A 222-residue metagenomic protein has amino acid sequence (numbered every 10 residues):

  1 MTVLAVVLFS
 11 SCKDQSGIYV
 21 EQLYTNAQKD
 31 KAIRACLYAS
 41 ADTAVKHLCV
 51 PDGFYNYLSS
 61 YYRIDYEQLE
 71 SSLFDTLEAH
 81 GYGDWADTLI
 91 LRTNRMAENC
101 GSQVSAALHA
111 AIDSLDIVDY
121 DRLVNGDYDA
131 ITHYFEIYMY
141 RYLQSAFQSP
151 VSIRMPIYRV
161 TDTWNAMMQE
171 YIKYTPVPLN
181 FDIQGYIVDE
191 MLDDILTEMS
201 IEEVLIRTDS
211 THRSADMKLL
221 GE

Functional and structural regions predicted by a protein language model:
M1-V3: Sec-dependent signal peptide recognition, specifically the positively charged N-region followed immediately by
V7-S11: C-terminal motif of bacterial Sec signal peptides marking the signal peptidase cleavage site
S16-R92: N-terminal Sec/ER secretory leader and immediately downstream segment of secreted/extracellular precursors
G17, Q184-E222: A cross-kingdom marker for long, charged
A44, D116, S210: Residue-level signature of catalytic and energy-coupling elements of molecular machines, predominantly ATP/GTP-dependent
D87-R154: Mid-length scaffold segments of soluble, non-membrane domains
Y142-E190: An amphipathic alpha-helical core segment
